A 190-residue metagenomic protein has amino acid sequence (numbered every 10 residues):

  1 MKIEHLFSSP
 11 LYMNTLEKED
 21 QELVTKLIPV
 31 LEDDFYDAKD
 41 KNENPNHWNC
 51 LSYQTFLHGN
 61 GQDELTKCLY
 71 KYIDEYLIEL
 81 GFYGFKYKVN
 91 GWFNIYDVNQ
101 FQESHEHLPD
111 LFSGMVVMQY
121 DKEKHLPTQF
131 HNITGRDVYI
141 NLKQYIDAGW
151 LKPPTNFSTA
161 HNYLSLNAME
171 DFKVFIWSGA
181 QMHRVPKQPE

Functional and structural regions predicted by a protein language model:
M1-F82, F101, P127: Non-heme Fe(II)/2-oxoglutarate
L6, F85, E106-D110, E190: A generic structural micro-feature
L11, K26-F35, K39, Q54-D63 (+5 more regions): UBC/E2-like fold recognition across ubiquitin and ubiquitin-like conjugation systems, capturing catalytically active
G81-G91: A short coil-to-beta-strand element that immediately follows conserved catalytic motifs
N94-V174: Catalytic core of non-heme Fe(II) oxygenases with the double-stranded beta-helix
Q102-H105, M182-P189: Short beta-strand His + acidic residue motifs that chelate non-heme Fe in jelly-roll/DSBH and cupin folds
K124-T128, V185-E190: Short conserved catalytic/interaction loops centered on acidic-Pro-aromatic/His motifs
I176-A180: Short, proline-centered helix/strand-breaking motifs
